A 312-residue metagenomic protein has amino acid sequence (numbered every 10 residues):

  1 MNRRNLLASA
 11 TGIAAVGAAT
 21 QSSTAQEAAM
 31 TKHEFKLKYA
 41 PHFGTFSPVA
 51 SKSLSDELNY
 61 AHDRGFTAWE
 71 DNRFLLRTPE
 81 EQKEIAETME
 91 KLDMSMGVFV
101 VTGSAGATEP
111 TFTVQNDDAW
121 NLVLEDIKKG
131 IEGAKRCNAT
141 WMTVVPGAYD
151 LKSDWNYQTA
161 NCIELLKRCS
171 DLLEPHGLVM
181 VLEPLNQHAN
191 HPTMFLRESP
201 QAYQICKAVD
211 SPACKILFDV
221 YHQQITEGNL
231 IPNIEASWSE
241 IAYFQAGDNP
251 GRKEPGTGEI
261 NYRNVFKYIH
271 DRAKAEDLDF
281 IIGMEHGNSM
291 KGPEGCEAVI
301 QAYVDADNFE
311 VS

Functional and structural regions predicted by a protein language model:
N2-G65, N138, L196-F218, H222-S312: Histidine-acidic metal/acid-base catalytic patches
S9-A19, E27-H33, K91, F112-K215 (+2 more regions): Active-site acidic/histidine proton-transfer and metal-coordination neighborhood in alpha/beta enzyme cores
K32-G44, T102-F112, P146-D150: N-terminal small/glycine-rich loop or linker at the start of catalytic domains across soluble metabolic enzymes
E70-E90, P146-D150, A189-N190: Glycine-rich, proline-tolerant flexible connector loops at the mouths of alpha/beta enzymes
F74, G147, L185, N249 (+1 more regions): Flexible loop residues that form catalytic and substrate-binding hotspots at small-molecule/glycan-binding clefts
E84-K91, R168-L172, N233, V265-Y268: Catalytic-core regions built around general acid/base machinery
I85-Q115: Mid-chain, structured segments of secreted extracytoplasmic proteins
